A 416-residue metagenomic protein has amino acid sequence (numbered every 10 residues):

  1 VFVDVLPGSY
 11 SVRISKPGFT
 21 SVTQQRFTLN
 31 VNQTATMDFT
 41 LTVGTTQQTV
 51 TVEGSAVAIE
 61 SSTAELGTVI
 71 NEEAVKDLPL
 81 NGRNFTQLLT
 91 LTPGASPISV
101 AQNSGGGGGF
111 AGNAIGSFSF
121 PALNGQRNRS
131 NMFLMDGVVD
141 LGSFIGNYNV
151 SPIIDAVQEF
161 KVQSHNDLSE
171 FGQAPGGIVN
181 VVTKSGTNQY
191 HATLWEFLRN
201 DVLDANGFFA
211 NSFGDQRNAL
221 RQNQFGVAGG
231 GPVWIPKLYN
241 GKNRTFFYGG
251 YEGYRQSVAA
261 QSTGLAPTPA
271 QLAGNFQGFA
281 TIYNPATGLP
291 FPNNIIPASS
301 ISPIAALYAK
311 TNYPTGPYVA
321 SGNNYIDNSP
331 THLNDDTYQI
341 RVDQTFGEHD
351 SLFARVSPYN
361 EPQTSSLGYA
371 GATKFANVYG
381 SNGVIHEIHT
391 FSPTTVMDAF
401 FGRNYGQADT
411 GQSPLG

Functional and structural regions predicted by a protein language model:
V1-N71, I153: Periplasm-facing N-terminal accessory domains of Gram-negative outer-membrane beta-barrel systems
Q48, V57-A122, Q126-F144, Y148-S169 (+4 more regions): Acidic, glycine-rich flexible loop segments
G402: Extracellular polysaccharide-recognition and catalytic grooves
